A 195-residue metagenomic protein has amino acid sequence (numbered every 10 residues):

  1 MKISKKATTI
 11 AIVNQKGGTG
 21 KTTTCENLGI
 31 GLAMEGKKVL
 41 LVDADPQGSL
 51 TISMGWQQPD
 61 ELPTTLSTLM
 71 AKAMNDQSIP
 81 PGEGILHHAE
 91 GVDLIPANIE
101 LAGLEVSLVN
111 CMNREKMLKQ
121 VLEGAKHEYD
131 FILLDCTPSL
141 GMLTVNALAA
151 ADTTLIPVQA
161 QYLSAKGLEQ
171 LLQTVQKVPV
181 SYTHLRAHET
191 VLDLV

Functional and structural regions predicted by a protein language model:
M1-L192: P-loop NTP-binding core
